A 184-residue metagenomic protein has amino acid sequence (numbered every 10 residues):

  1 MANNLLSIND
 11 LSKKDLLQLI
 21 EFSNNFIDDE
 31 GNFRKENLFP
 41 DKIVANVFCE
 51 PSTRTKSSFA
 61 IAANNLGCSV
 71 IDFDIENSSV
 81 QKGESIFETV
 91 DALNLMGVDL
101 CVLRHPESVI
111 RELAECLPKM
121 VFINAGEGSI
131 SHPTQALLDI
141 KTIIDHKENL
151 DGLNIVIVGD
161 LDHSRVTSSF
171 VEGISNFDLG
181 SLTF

Functional and structural regions predicted by a protein language model:
M1-S57, I61: Positively charged, low-complexity intrinsically disordered leader regions
L6-I20, F122-H132, I155: Acidic/glycine-enriched edge-of-secondary-structure segments
F22-D29, L66, M96, I143-N149 (+2 more regions): Change "in soluble alpha/beta enzymes" to "in soluble alpha/beta proteins
D29-K35, K119, K147-G152: Short, glycine- and charge-enriched coil/turn segments that flank and shape catalytic ligand pockets
N37-I144: Phosphate/diphosphate ligand-binding glycine-rich loop within oxidoreductases
C49-I61, D145-F184: Glycine-rich phosphate/diphosphate-binding loop of Rossmann-like nucleotide-binding domains
